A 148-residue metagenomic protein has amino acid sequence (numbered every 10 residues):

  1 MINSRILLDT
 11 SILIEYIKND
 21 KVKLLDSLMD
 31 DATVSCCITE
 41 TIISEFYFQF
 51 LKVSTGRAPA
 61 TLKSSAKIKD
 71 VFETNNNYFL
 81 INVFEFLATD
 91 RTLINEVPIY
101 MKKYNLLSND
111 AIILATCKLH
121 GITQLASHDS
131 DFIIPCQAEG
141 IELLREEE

Functional and structural regions predicted by a protein language model:
M1-R5, K18, L114-A115, L119-E148: Acidic, PIN/NYN-like endoribonuclease modules and their adjacent C-terminal/linker elements
M1-T41, F50-L62, A66-K67: Short, well-structured N-terminal submotif of metal-dependent ribonuclease cores
L8, I38, T89, S127-H128: A conserved hydrophobic position in a structured secondary element of the catalytic/binding core that shapes
L25-M29, N76-N77, L114, I133: Short amphipathic alpha-helical segments and helix-helix/interface helices
E73-T89, K103-N105, N109, P135-E148: Internal alpha/beta domain cores that form substrate/cofactor-binding pockets in large enzymes and binding proteins
I81-Q124, S130: Active-site neighborhoods of divalent-metal-dependent phosphate/nucleic-acid chemistry enzymes
